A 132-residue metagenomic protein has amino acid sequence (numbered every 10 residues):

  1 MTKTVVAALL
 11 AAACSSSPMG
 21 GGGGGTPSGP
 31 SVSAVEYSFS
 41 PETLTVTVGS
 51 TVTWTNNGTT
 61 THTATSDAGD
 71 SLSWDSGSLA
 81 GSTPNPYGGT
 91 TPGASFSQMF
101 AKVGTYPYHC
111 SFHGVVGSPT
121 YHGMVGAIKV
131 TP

Functional and structural regions predicted by a protein language model:
M1-A8: Sec-dependent signal peptide recognition, specifically the positively charged N-region followed immediately by
A11-A13: C-terminal motif of bacterial Sec signal peptides marking the signal peptidase cleavage site
S15-P132: Extracytoplasmic copper-binding redox domains, predominantly the cupredoxin/blue-copper superfamily
